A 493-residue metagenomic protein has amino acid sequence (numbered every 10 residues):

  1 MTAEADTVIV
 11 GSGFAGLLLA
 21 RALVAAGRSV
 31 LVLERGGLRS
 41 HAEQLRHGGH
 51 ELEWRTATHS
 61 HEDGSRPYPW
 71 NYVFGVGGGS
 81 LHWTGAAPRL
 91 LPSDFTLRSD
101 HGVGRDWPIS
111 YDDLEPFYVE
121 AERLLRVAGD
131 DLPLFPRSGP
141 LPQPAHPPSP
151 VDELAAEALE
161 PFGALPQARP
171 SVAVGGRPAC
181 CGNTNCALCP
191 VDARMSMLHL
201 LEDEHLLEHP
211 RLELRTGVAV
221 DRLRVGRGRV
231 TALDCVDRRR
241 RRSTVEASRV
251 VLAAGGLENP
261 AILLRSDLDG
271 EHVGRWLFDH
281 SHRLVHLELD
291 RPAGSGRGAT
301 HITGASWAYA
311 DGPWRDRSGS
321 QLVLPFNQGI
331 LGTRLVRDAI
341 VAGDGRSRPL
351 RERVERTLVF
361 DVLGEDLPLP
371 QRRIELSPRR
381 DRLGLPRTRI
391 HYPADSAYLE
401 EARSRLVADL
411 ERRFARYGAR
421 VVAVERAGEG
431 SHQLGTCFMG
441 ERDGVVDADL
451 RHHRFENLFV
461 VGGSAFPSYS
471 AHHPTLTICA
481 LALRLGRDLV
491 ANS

Functional and structural regions predicted by a protein language model:
T7-V32: N-terminal Rossmann-like FAD-binding beta1-loop-alpha1 element of flavoenzymes
G13-F14, P150, L257, A465: Residue-level detector of alpha-helix initiation sites
A22, S248-D361: Mid-to-C-terminal "cap/lid" subdomains and adjacent gly/pro-rich loops that border and regulate access to redox
A25, S29, G36-H41, L223 (+5 more regions): Glycine-rich loop(s) and the adjacent beta-strand/alpha-helix scaffold that form part
V32, L214-R215, V460-V461: Short hydrophobic beta-strand that contains or immediately precedes a catalytic carboxylate
E51-L134, P370: Redox-cofactor-proximal catalytic regions of oxidoreductases
D100-A219: Conserved redox-cofactor binding core of oxidoreductases
A179-C189, D221-G226, R356-G364, P386-Y469 (+1 more regions): A glycine-rich dinucleotide-binding beta-alpha-beta segment and adjacent secondary-structure elements that constitute
